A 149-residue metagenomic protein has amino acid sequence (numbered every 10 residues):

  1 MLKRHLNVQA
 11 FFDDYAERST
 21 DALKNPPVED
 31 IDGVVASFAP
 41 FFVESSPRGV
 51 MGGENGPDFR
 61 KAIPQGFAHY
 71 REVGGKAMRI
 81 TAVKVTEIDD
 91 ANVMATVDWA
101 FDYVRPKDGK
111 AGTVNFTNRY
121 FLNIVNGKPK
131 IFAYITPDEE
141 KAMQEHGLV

Functional and structural regions predicted by a protein language model:
M1-G33: Juxtamembrane and targeting peptides
L2-L6, E29-A91: A solvent-exposed, acidic/Ser-Thr-rich amphipathic alpha-helical stretch
F38, W99-F101, I135-P137: Short beta-strand segments enriched in hydrophobic/aromatic residues within well-folded beta-rich domains
E72-V73, F101-T113: Short, cysteine-centered beta-strand-loop-beta hairpins and adjacent loop/turn segments enriched in charged/polar
I80-T86, A100-F101, F116-N123: Hydrophobic/aromatic beta-strand elements that line small-molecule binding cavities or substrate pockets in beta-rich
D90-F101: A short hydrophobic beta-strand element
T113-L148: Short beta-strand edge/turn micro-motifs at domain boundaries
